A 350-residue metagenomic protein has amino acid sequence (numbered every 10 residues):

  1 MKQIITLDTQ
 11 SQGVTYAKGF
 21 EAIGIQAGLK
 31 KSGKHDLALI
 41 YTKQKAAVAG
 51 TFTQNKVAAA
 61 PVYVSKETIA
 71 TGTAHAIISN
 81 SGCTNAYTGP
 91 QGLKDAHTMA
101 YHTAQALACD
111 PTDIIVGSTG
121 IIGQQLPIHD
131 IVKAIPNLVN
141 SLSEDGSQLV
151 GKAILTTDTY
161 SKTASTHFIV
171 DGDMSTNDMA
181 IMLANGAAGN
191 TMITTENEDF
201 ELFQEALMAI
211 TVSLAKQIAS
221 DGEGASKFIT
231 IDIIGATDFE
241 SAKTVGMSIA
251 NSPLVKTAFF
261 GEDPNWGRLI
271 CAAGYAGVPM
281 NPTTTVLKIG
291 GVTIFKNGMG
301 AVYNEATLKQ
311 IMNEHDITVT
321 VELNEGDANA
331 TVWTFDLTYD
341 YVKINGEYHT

Functional and structural regions predicted by a protein language model:
K2-N80, T84-Y87, Q91-K94, Y101-T350: A structural signal for small-residue-enriched, beta-sheet-centric alpha/beta enzyme cores and oligomeric scaffold folds
